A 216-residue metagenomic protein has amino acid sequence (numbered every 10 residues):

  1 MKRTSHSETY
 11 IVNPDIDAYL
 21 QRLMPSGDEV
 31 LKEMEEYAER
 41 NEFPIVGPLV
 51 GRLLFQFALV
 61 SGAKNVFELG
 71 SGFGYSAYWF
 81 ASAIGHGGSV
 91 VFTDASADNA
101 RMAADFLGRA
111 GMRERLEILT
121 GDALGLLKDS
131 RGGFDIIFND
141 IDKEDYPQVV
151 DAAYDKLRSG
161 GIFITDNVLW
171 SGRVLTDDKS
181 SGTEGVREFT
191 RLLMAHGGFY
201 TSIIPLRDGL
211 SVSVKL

Functional and structural regions predicted by a protein language model:
M1-I136, K143-I164, V168-L216: A short alpha-helical cap/connector motif
